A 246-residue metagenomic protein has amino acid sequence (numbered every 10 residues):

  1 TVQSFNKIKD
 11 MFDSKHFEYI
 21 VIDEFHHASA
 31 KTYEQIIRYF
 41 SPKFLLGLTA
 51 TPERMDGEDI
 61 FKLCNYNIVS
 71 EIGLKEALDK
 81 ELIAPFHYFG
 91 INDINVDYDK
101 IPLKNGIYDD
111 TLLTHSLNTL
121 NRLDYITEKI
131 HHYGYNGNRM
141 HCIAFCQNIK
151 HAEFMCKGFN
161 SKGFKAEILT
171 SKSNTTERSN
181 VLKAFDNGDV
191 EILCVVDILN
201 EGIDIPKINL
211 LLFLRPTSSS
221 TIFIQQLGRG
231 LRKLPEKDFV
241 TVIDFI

Functional and structural regions predicted by a protein language model:
T1, K43-A50, I192-V195: Structural recognition of the conserved hydrophobic beta-strand(s) that form the central parallel beta-sheet of P-loop
T1-Y19, A30-Q35, I198: Conserved helix/coil segment N-terminal to the catalytic DExD/H
N6-M11, E81, L193-L211, L227-P235: SF2 helicase motor core recognition
Y19, H26-F89: Post-DEXD/H (motif II) to motif III coupling segment of the RecA-like Helicase ATP-binding lobe
I20, E24-H26, A152, L199 (+3 more regions): Conserved Walker B
I68-I143: Conserved interdomain linker/interface between the two RecA-like ATPase lobes of SF2 helicase motors
I143, H151-N160, F164-N200: Conserved helicase ATPase core of P-loop NTP-dependent helicases/translocases
S219-Q225, R229-I246: Conserved segment of the helicase C-terminal RecA-like domain
